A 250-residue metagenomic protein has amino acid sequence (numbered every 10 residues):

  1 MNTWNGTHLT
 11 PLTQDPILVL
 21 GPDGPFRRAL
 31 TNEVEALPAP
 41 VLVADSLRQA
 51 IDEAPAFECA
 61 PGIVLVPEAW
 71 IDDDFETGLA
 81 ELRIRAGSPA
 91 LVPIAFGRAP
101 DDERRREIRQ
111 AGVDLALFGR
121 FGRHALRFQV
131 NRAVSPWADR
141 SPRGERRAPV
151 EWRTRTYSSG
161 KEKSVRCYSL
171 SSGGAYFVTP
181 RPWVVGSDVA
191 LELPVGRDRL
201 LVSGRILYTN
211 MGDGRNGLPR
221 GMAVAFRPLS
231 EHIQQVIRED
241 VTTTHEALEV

Functional and structural regions predicted by a protein language model:
M1-V43, D101-L170, T242-V250: N-terminal helix initiation/capping motif
W4-H8, D213-V250: C-terminal output/interaction extensions
R27, L47-D52, C59-P89, F96-R104: Conserved phosphotransfer microenvironments
I51-A54, R127: Alpha2 helix of the CheY-like receiver
R147-L193, G221-A225: Short strand-loop-strand
V165, V202-T209: Short beta-strand-centered aromatic/proline hotspots
S172, T209-R215: Short, conserved beta-turn/loop elements at beta-strand boundaries and strand-helix junctions
P194-R199: Short, charged beta-turn/beta-strand-edge "cap" motif at the junction between a beta-strand and an adjacent loop
